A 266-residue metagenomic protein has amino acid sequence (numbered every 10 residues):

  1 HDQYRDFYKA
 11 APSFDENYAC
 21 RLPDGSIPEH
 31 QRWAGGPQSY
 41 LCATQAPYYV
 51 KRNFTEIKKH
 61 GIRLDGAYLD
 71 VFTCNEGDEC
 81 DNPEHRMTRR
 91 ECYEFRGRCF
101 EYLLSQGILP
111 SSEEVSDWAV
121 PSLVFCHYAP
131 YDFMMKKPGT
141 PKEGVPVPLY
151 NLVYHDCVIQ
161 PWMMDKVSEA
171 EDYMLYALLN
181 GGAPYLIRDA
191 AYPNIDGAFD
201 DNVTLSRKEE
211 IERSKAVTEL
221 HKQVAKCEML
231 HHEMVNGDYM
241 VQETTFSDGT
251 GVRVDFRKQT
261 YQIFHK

Functional and structural regions predicted by a protein language model:
D2-Q3, S116: Short beta-alpha junction loops
Q3-Y18: Active-site cradle of extracellular carbohydrate-active enzymes
P12, Q38-S39: Flexible, active-site-adjacent loop/turn segments at secondary-structure boundaries
F14-P28: Flexible glycine/proline-rich, aromatic-decorated loop/lid segments
L22-G25, A34, Y40-K266: Active-site-proximal substrate-binding groove within the catalytic cores of carbohydrate-active enzymes
